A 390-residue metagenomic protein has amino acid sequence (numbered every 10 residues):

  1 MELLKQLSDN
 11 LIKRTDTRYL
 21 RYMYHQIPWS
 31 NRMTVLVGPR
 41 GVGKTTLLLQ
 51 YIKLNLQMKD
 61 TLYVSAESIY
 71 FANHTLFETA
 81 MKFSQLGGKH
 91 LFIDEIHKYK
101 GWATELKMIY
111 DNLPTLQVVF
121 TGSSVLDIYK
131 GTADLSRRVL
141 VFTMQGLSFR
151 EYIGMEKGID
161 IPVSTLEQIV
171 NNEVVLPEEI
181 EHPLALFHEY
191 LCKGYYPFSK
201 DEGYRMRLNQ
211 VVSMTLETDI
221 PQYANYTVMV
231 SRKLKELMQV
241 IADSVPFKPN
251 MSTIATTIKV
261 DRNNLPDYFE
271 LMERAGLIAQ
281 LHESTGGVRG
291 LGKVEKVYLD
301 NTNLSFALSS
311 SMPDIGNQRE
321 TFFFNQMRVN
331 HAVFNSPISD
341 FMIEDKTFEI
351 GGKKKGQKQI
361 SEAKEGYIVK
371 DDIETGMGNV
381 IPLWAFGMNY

Functional and structural regions predicted by a protein language model:
M1-T17, Q50, L54, A66 (+2 more regions): A cross-kingdom feature that marks ATP-driven nucleic-acid transaction machinery
E2-N10, S123, Y129-M238: Interdomain motor-coupling "hinge/lid" segment immediately C-terminal to the ATP-binding subdomain of NTP-driven enzymes
L36: Hydrophobic anchor at the beta1->P-loop junction of P-loop NTPases
R40-G41: Walker A (P-loop) phosphate-binding loop of P-loop NTPases
K44-T45: Conserved lysine of the Walker
M58-H90: Short glycine-rich substrate-engagement loop in P-loop NTPases that contacts/grips substrate
F92, Q117-S123, T143: Structural recognition of the conserved hydrophobic beta-strand(s) that form the central parallel beta-sheet of P-loop
Y195-P337: Accessory nucleic acid-recognition modules appended to NTPase machines
